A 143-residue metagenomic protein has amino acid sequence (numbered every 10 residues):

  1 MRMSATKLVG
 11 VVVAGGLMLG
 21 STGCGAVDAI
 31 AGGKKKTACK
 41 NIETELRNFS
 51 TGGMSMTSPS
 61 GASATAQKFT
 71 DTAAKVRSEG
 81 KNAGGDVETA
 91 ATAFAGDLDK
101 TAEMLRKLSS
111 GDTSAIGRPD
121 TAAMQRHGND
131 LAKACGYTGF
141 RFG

Functional and structural regions predicted by a protein language model:
M1-V12: Bacterial N-terminal signal peptides that target proteins for export
G20-G23: C-terminal motif of bacterial Sec signal peptides marking the signal peptidase cleavage site
G25-D28: Bacterial signal peptide processing site
I30-T37: N-terminal helix-cap/turn-to-beta initiation motif at the start of protein domains
G32, L46-S50, F142-G143: Extracellular/mature segments of secreted proteins
T37-S109, I116-C135: Alpha-helical segments in soluble extracytoplasmic regions
T138-G139: Short, low-complexity polar/charged micro-motifs in intrinsically disordered terminal tails
